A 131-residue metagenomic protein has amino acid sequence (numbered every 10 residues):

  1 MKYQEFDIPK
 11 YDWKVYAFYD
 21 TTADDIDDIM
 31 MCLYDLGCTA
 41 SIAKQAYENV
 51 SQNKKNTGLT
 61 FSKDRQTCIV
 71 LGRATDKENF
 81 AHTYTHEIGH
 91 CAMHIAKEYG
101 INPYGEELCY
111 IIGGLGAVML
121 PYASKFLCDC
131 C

Functional and structural regions predicted by a protein language model:
M1-M31, T67-C68, E98, D129-C131: N-terminal low-structure segments adjacent to metalloprotease catalytic domains across cellular compartments
D27-M30, K44, A117-S124: Generic detector of well-ordered alpha-helical segments enriched in charged/polar residues, highlighting helical
M31-E78, C91: Active-site scaffold of zinc-dependent metalloenzymes
A74-T75, G100-Y104: Structural motif
E78-H82, E98: Alpha-helical hydrophobic/aromatic positions enriched in membrane-embedded helices and signal peptides
H82-H94: Active-site recognition of the HExxH zinc-binding catalytic motif
H94-G100: Short helix/strand-bridging catalytic loops that position acidic/His residues to coordinate divalent metals and engage
N102-C131: Post-HExxH zinc-binding segment in Zn-dependent metallohydrolases
